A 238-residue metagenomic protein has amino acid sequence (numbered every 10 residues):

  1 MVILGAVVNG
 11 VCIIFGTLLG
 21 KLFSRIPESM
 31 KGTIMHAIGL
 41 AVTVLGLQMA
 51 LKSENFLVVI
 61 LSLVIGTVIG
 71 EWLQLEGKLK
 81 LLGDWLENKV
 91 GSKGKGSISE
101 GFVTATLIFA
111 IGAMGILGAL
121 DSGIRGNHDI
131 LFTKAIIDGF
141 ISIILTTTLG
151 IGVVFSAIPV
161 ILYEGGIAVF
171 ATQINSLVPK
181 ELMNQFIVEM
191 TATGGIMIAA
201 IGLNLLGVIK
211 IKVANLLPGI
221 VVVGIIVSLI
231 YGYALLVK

Functional and structural regions predicted by a protein language model:
M1-I13, L61, G123-A135, E181-I196 (+2 more regions): Structural signature of hydrophobic alpha-helical transmembrane segments
V8-G16, G20, G39-L40, V44 (+14 more regions): Alpha-helical transmembrane segments in multi-pass membrane proteins
S29-S62, R125: Long, highly hydrophobic alpha-helical transmembrane signal-anchor segments
L61, I65-E100: Glycine/small-residue-rich loop that forms an oxyanion/phosphate-binding "nest" at active or ligand-binding sites
I98-L177, M197: Helix-loop-helix junctions within the multi-pass membrane cores of secondary transporters/permeases
L162-I209: Glycine/small-residue-rich hydrophobic helix-like segments
S176, V227-K238: Juxtamembrane boundary at the C-terminal end of a transmembrane helix
L203-V222: Interfacial loop-to-transmembrane junctions
